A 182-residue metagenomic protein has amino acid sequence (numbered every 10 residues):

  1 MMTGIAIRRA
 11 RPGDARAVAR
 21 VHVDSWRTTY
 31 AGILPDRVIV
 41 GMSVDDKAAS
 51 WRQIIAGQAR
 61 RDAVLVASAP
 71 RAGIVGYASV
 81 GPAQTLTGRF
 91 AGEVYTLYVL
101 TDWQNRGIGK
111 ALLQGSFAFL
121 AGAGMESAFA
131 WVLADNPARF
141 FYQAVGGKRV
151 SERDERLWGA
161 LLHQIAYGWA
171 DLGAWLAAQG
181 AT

Functional and structural regions predicted by a protein language model:
T3, L161-T182: Terminal substrate-recognition subdomain of acyl/acetyltransferases
R9-G13, R20-I33, R37-D102, L113-G115 (+4 more regions): Acetyl-CoA-dependent GNAT
D14, G107: Conserved G/P- and acidic residue-centered "switch" motifs that form tight phosphate/ATP-binding loops in soluble
V21, A123, A144-V145: Structural motif
L100-R106, A134-D135: Active-site acidic-Proline motif in GNAT/NAT acetyltransferases
L120-W131: Conserved GNAT acetyl-CoA-binding A-motif
F129-L133, Q143, K148-A166: Conserved catalytic-core motifs of GNAT/GCN5-like acyltransferases
A138: Helix-turn-helix
